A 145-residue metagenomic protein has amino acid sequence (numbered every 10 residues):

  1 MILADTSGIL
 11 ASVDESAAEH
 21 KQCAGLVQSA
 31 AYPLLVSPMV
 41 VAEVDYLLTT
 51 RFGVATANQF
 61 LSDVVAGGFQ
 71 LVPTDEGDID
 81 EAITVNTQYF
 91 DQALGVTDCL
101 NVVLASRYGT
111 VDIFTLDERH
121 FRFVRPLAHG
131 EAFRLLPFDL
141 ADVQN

Functional and structural regions predicted by a protein language model:
M1-V36, T49-L61, L127-R134, D139-Q144: Short, well-structured N-terminal submotif of metal-dependent ribonuclease cores
D5, E43, D98, D117: Acidic active-site catalytic centers that drive phospho-/nucleotidyl reactions and related ester hydrolyses
S7-G8, M39, G77, R119: Alpha-helix/helix-capping structural signal
G8, Y46, N101-L104, H120: Hydrophobic side chains within alpha-helical segments
G8-I9, E43-V44, E81: A general alpha-helix detector
F69-Q70, F133: Short, conserved active-site loop motifs that form the nucleotide-linked donor/cofactor pocket
Q70-L116, D142: Active-site neighborhoods of divalent-metal-dependent phosphate/nucleic-acid chemistry enzymes
V102, G109-N145: Acidic, PIN/NYN-like endoribonuclease modules and their adjacent C-terminal/linker elements
